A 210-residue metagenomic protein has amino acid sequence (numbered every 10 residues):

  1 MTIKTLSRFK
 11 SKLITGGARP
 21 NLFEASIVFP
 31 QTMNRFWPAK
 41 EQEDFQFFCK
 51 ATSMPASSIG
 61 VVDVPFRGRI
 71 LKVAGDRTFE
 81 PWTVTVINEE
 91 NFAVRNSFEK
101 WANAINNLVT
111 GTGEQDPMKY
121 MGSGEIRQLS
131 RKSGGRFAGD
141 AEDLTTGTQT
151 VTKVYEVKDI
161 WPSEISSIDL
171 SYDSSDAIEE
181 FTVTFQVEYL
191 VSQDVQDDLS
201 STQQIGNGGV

Functional and structural regions predicted by a protein language model:
M1-V210: Glycine-rich, low-complexity intrinsically disordered segments
